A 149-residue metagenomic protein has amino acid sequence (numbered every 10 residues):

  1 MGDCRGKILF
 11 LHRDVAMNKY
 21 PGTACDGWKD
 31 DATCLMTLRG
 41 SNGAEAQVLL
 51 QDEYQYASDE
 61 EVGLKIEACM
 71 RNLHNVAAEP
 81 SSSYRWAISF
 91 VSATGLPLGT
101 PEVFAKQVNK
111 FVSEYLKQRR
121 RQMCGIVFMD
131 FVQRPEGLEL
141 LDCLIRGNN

Functional and structural regions predicted by a protein language model:
M1-N149: Catalytic cores of phosphodiester-bond hydrolases, prominently lipid phosphodiesterases
